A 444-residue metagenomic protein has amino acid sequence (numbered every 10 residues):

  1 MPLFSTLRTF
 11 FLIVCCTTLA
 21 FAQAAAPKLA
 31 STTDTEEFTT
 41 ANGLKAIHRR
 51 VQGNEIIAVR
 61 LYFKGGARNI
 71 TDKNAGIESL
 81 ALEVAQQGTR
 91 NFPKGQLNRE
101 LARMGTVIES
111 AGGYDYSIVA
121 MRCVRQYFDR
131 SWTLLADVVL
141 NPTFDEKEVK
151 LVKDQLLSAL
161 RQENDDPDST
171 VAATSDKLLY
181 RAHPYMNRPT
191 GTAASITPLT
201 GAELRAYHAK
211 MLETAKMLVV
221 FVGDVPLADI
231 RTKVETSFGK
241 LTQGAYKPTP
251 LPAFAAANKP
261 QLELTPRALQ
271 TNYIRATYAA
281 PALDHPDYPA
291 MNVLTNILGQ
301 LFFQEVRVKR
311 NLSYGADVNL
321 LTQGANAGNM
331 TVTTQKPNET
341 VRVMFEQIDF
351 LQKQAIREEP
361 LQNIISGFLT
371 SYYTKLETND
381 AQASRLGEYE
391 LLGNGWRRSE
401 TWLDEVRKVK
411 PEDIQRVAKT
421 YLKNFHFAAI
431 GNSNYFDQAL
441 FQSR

Functional and structural regions predicted by a protein language model:
M1-F11: Bacterial N-terminal signal peptides that target proteins for export
Q23-K28, T35, K177, M217-G223 (+3 more regions): C-terminal regions of mature proteins
A26-K28, R181-A182, M186-P189, T214 (+2 more regions): An aromatic/glycine/proline-enriched structural segment found at the starts of mature extracellular/organellar domains
R60-R122, R188, I297-L312: M16/MPP (pitrilysin/insulinase) zinc-metallopeptidase core fold and M16-derived inactive scaffolds
A67, R275-T277, T295-T334: A structural supersecondary motif
Q87-N91, R122-K153, R231, L320-K375 (+1 more regions): M16/insulysin-pitrilysin zinc metalloprotease superfamily fold
N98-A102, T143-R161, A172, P226 (+6 more regions): Acidic/histidine-enriched alpha-helical segments
N164-E213, V234, G315, K375-E405: Scaffold signal of the M16-like zinc-metallopeptidase fold and its non-catalytic homologs
